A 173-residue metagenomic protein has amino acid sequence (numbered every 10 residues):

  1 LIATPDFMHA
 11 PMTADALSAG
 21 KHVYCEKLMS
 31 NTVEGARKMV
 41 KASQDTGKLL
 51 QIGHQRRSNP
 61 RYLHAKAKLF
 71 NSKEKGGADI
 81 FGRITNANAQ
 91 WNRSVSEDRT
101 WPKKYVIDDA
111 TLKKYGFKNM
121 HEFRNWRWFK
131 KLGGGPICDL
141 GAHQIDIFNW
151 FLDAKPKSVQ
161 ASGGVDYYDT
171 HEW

Functional and structural regions predicted by a protein language model:
L1: N-terminal Rossmann-like NAD(P) cofactor-binding module of classical short-chain dehydrogenase/reductase
P5-S58: Beta-strand-loop-alpha-helix segment that lines the small-molecule cofactor/substrate pocket of alpha/beta enzymes
D45-Q51, R56-W173: Predominantly a Rossmann-like dinucleotide-binding segment in NAD(P)-dependent oxidoreductases
